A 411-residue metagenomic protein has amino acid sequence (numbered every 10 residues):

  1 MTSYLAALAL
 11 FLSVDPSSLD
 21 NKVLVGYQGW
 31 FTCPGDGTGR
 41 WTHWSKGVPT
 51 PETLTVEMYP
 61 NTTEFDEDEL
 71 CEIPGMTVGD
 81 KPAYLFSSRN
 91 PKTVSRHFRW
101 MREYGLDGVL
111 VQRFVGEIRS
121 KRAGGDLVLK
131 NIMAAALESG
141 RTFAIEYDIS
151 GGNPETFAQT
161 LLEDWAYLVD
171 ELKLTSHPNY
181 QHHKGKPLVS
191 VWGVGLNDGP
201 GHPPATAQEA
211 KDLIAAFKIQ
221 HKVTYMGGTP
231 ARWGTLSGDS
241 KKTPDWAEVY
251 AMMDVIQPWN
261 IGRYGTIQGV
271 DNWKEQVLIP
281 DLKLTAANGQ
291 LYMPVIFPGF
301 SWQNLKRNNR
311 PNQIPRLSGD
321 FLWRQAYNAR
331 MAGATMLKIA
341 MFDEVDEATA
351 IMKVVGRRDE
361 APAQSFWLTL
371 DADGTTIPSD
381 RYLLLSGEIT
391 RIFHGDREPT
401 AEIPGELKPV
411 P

Functional and structural regions predicted by a protein language model:
M1-A7: Sec-dependent signal peptide recognition, specifically the positively charged N-region followed immediately by
F11-P411: Glycan-processing catalytic domains of CAZymes
